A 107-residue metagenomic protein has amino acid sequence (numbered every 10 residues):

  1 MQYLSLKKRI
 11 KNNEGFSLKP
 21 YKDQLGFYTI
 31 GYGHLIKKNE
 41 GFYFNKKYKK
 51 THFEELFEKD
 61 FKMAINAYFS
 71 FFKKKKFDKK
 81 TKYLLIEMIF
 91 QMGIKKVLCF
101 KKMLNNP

Functional and structural regions predicted by a protein language model:
M1-P107: Acidic, aromatic-lined catalytic clefts of primarily extracellular/periplasmic carbohydrate-active enzymes that remodel
